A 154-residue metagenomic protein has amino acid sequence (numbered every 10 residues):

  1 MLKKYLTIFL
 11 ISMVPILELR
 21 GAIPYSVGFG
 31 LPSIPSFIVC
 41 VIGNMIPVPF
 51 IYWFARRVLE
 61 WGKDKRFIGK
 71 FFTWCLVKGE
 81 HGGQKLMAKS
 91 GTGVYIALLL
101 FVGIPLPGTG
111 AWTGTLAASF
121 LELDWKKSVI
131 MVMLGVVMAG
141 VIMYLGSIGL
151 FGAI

Functional and structural regions predicted by a protein language model:
M1-L10, F29-L100, K126-K127, M133 (+1 more regions): Membrane-interfacial helix-loop-helix
M13-Y25, P105-L116: Transmembrane helix boundary and interhelical junction motifs in multipass membrane proteins
L19, I23, P49, G140-Y144: Alpha-helical transmembrane segments and, especially, the helix-loop junctions at the ends of these helices
S26, A118-F120, F151: Helix-capping/transition residues at the boundaries of transmembrane alpha-helices and the short helical linkers
L86-L121: A mid-sequence interfacial segment
G108-T109, M138-I142: Membrane-embedded alpha-helical core segments of multi-pass
A117-M138: Interfacial loop-to-transmembrane junctions
